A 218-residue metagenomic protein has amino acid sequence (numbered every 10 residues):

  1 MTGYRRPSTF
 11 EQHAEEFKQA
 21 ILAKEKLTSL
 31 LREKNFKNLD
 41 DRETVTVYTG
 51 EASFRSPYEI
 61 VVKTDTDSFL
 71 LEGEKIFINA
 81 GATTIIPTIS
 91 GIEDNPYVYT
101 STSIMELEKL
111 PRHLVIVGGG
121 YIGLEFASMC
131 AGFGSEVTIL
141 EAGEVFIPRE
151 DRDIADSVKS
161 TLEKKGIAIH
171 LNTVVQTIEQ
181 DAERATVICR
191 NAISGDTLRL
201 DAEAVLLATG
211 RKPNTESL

Functional and structural regions predicted by a protein language model:
M1-L110, G143-I147, D153-I154, T161-E163 (+2 more regions): Glycine-rich flavin
T46, E136, A168: Residue-level detector of anion-binding/catalytic polar loops
E51-S53, G120, V174: Conserved acidic residues
A52, L71-G81, I116-V117, V137 (+1 more regions): Short hydrophobic core segments
G81, G134, G166: Short glycine-rich hinge loops at helix-strand junctions in the catalytic core of two-component histidine kinases
P87-I89, F126-A127, Q180, E216-L218: Short glycine-/acidic-enriched loop or helix-start segments at secondary-structure transitions that form or flank
E108-E150: Rossmann-like NAD(P)H-binding beta-loop-alpha module
E144-V145, D156, T161-L218: Internal nucleotide-binding/catalytic subdomain
